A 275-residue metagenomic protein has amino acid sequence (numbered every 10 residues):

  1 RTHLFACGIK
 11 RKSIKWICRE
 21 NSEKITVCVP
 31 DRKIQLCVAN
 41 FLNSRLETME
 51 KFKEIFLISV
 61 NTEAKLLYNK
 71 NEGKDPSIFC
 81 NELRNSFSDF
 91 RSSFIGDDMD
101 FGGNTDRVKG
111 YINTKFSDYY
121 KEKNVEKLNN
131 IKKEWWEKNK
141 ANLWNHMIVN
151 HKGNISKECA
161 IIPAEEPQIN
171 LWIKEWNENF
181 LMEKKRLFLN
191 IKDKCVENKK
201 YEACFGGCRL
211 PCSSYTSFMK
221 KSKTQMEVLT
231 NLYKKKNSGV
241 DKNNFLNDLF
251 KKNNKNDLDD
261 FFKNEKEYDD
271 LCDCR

Functional and structural regions predicted by a protein language model:
R1-R275: Intrinsically disordered, low-complexity segments
